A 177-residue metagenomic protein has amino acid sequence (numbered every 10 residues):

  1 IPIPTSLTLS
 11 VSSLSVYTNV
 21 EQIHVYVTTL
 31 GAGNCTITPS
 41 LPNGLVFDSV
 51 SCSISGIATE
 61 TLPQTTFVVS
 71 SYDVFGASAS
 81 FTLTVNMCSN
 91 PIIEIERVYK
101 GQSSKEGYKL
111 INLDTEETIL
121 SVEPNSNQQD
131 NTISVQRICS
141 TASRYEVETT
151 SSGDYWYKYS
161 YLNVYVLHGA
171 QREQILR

Functional and structural regions predicted by a protein language model:
I1, F75-M87: C-terminal edge beta-strand
P4-A32, L83: Solvent-exposed, low-complexity, repeat-rich "mucin-like" stalks and linkers
T29-G33, T61, K100-Q102: Short glycine/proline-centered coil/turn motifs in the loop regions of extracellular beta-sandwich domains
G31-I37, L41: Solvent-exposed loop segments of extracellular immunoglobulin-like
N43-A58: Strand-loop-strand motifs at the edges of beta-sheets in extracellular beta-sandwich domains
P63-F67, S143-Y145: Exposed beta-strand face motif in extracellular beta-rich ectodomains
K105-L113, D154-G169: Short, surface-exposed beta-strand/strand-loop-strand elements in extracellular ectodomains
